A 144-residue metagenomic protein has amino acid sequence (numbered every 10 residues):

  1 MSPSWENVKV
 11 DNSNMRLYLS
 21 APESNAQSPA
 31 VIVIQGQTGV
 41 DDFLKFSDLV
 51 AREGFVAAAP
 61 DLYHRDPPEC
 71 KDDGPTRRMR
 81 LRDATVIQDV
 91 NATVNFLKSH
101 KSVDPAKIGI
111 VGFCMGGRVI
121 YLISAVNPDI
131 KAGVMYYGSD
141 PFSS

Functional and structural regions predicted by a protein language model:
W5-S102: Serine-hydrolase catalytic machinery in alpha/beta-hydrolase-like enzymes
N91-S144: Primarily recognizes the serine-hydrolase "nucleophile elbow" in alpha/beta-hydrolase and SGNH/GDSL folds
